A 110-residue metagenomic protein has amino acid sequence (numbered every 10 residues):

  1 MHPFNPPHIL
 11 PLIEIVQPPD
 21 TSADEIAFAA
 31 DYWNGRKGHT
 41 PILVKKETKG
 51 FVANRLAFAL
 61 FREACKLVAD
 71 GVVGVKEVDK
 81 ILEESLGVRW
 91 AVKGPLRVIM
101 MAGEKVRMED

Functional and structural regions predicted by a protein language model:
M1-K46, G50-R55: Rossmann-fold dinucleotide-binding core
E47-D110: Helical "substrate-binding/catalytic lid" subdomain of Rossmann-like NAD(P)-dependent dehydrogenases/reductases
